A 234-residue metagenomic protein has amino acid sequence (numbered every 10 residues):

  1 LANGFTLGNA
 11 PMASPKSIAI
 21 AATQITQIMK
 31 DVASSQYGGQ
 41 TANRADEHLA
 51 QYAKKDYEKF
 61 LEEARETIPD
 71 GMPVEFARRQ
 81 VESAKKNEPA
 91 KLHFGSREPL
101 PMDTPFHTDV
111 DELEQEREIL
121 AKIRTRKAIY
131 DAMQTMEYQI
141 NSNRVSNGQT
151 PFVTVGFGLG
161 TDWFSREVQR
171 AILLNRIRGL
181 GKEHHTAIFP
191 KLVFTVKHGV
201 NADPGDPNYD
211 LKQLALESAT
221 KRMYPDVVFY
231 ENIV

Functional and structural regions predicted by a protein language model:
L1-V234: Conserved catalytic cores of very large enzyme subunits
